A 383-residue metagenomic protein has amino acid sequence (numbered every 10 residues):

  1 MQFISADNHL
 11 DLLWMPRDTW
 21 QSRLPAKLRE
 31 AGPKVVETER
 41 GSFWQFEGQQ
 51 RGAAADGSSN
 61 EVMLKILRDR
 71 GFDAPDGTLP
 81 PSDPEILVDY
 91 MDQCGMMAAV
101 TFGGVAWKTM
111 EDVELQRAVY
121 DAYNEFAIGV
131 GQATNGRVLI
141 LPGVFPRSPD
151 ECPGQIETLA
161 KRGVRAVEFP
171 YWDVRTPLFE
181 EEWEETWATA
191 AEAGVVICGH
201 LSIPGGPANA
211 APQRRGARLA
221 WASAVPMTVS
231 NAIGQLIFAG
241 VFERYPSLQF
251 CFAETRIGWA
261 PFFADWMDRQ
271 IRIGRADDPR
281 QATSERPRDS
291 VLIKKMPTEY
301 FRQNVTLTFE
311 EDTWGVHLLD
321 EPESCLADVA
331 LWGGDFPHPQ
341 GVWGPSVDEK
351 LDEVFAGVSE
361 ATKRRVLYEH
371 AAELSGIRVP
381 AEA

Functional and structural regions predicted by a protein language model:
M1-I4, L13-Q93, M97-A98, E125 (+10 more regions): Mid-to-C-terminal alpha-helical segments outside catalytic/metal-binding sites
I4-D11, I197-S202: Histidine-centered catalytic micro-motifs
A6, G199, A253, G334-D335: Active-site flanking residues adjacent to catalytic metal/cofactor-binding acidic residues
D11-M15, A99-T101, W107-V113, P149-E151 (+5 more regions): Short catalytic/ligand-binding loop motif for oxyanion handling, primarily in non-cytosolic enzymes, centered on
R68-G77, V88-V113, R137-G143, R165-F169: Divalent metal-dependent hydrolysis catalytic cores, especially in the metallo-beta-lactamase
P84-L87, Y120-N124, C152, W183 (+1 more regions): Aromatic/hydrophobic pocket-lining residues that form the small-molecule binding cavity in soluble enzyme cores
E114, A118-V130: Active-site-proximal gating segment of KS-fold condensing enzymes and close homologs
Q132-V138, V144, S148-D150, I156-V329: Catalytic pocket-lining loop regions of alpha/beta-barrel enzymes, especially the amidohydrolase/enolase/GH5 lineages
